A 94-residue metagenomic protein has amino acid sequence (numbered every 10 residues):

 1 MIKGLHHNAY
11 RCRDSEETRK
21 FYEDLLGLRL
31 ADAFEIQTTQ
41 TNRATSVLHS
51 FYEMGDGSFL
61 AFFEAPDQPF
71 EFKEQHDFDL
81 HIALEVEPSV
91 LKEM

Functional and structural regions predicted by a protein language model:
M1-R13: Short, extreme N-terminal leader segments that mark the start of a protein/domain
I2-G4, Q75-D79: Short glycine-enriched loop/turn motifs at secondary-structure junctions
H7-A9, F51, H81-A83: Short aromatic/hydrophobic contact patches that present stacked aromatics for nucleic-acid/ligand binding
R11-F59: Core segments of cupin and vicinal oxygen chelate
D14-E16, D77-M94: Vicinal oxygen chelate
A65-P66: A conserved beta-strand-loop-helix scaffold within acyl/acetyltransferase catalytic domains
F70-F72: Zn2+-dependent peptidoglycan hydrolase active-site motif and core
